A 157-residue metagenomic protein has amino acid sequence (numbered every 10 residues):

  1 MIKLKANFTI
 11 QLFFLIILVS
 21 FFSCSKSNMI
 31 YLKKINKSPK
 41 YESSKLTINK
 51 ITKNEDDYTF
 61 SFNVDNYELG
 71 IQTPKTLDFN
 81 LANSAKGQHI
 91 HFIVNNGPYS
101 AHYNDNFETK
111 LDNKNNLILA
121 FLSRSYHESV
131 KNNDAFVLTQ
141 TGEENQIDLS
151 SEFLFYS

Functional and structural regions predicted by a protein language model:
I2-L12: Bacterial N-terminal signal peptides that target proteins for export
S20-S23: C-terminal motif of bacterial Sec signal peptides marking the signal peptidase cleavage site
S25-S27: Bacterial signal peptide processing site
L46-I48, V64-L81: Short amphipathic, basic-aromatic surface patches that mediate peripheral association with negatively charged
Y58, F62, D112-S125: Short, well-structured beta-strand segments within conserved domains
L69, Y99, S123-N132: Short acidic/polar inter-strand loop motif in beta-rich domains
G97-N104: Short beta-strand segments within Ig-like beta-sandwich modules, predominantly Fibronectin type-III
T141-S157: Low-complexity, Pro/Ser/Thr- and charge-rich linker/hinge segments at domain boundaries
